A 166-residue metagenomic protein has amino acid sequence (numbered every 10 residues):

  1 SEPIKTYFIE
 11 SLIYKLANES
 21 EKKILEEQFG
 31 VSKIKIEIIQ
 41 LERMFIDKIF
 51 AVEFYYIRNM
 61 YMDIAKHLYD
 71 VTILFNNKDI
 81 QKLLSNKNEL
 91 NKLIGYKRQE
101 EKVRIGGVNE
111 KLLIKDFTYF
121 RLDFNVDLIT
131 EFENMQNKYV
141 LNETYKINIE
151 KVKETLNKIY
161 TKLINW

Functional and structural regions predicted by a protein language model:
S1-W166: Structured mid-to-C-terminal alpha-helical surface segments
